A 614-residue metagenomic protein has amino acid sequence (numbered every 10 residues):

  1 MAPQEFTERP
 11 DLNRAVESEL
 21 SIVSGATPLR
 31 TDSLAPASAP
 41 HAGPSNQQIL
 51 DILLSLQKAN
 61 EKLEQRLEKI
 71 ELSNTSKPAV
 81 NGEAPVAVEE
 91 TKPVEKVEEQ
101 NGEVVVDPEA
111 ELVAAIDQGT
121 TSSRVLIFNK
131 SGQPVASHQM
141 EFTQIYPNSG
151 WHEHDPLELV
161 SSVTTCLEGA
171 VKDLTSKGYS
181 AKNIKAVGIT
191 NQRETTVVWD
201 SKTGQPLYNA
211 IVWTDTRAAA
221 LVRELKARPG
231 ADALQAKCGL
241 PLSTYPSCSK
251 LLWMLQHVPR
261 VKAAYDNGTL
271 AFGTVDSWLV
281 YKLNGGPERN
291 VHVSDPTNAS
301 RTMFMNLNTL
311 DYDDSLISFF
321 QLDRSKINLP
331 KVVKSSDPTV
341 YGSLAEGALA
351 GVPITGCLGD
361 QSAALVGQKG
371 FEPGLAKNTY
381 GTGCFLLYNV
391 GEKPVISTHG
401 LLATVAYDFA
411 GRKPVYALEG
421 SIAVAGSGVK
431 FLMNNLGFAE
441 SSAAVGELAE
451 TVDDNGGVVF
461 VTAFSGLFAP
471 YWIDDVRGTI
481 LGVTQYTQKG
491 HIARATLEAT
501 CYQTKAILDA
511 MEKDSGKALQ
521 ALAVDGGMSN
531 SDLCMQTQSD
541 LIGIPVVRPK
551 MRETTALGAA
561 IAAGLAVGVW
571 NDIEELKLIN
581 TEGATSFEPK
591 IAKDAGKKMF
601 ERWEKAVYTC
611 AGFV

Functional and structural regions predicted by a protein language model:
M1-P40, V86, T91-V94: Terminal, low-structure segments used for secretion/processing or early membrane engagement
P44, Q48-D51, S55, K62 (+1 more regions): Alpha-helical coiled-coil heptad-register detector
N101-Q139, I145-Y146, L157, K185-R228 (+3 more regions): Glycine/Thr-rich phosphate-binding loops that ligate phosphate moieties of nucleotide and other phosphorylated ligands
G102-E109, S176, V340-L375, Y388 (+1 more regions): Conserved phosphate-binding catalytic cores of ATP/NTP-utilizing and phosphoryl-transfer enzymes
E111-D117, V125, A181-I189, A271-F272 (+4 more regions): Short glycine-aspartate micro-motif
Q118-T120, S131, L234-Q361, A417-E419 (+5 more regions): Gly/Ser/Thr-rich active-site cleft segment
Q139-S180: N-terminal phosphate-binding loop and adjacent alpha-helix
T165-K185, V258-A264, D314-S325, I507-Q520: Phosphate/pyrophosphate-binding loops at sites that engage ATP/ADP/AMP, CoA/4′-phosphopantetheine, polyphosphate
